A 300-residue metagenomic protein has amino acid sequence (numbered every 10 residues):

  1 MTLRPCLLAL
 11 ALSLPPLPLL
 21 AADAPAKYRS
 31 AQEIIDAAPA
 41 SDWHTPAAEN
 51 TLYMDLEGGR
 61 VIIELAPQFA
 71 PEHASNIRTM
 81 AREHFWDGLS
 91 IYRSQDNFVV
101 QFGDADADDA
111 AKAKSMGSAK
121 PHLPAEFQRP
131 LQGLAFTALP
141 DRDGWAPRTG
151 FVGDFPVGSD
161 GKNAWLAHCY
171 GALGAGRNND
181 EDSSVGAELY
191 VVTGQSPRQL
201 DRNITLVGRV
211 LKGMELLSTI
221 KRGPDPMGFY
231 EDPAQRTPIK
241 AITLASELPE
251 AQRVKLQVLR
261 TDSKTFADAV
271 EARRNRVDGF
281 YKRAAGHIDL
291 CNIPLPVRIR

Functional and structural regions predicted by a protein language model:
M1-P5: Positively charged n-region of N-terminal signal peptides that target proteins for export
C6-P16: Bacterial N-terminal signal peptides
L19-R300: Cyclophilin-like peptidyl-prolyl cis-trans isomerases
